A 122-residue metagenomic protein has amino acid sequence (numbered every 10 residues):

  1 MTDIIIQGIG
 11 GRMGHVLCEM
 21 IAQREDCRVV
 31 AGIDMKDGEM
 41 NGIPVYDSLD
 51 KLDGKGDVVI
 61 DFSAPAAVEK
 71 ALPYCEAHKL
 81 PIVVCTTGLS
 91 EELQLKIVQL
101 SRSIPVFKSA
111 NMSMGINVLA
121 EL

Functional and structural regions predicted by a protein language model:
M1-I5: Extreme N-terminal starter segment of soluble prokaryotic enzymes
I6-C18: N-terminal Rossmann NAD(P)H-binding glycine-rich loop of SDR-like oxidoreductase domains
A22-G42: NAD(P)-binding Rossmann-fold cofactor-contacting core
V29, V45, I82-V83, V106-K108: Hydrophobic beta-strand scaffold residues
G42-G56: Short acidic low-complexity segments
V59-I60: N-terminal Rossmann-like NAD(P) cofactor-binding module of classical short-chain dehydrogenase/reductase
S63-A64, T87: Short glycine-/small-residue-rich Rossmann-like dinucleotide-binding loops
L72-P73, A77, T86-S109, N117-L122: Rossmann-fold NAD(P)-binding glycine/threonine-rich loop
